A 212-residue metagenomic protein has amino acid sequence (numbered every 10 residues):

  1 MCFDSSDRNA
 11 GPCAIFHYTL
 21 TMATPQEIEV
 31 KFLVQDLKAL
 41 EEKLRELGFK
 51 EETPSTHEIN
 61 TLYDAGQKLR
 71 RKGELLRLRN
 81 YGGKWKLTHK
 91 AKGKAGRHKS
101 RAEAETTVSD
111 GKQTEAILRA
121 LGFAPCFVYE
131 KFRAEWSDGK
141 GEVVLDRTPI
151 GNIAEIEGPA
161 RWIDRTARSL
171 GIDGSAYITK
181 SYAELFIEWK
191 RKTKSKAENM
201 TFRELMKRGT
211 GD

Functional and structural regions predicted by a protein language model:
S5-S6: Serine residues within intrinsically disordered or low-complexity segments
I15-T19: Short, positively charged and aromatic/hydrophobic N-terminal segments
M22-E142, A176-D212: N-terminal strand-loop-strand beta-hairpin
V143-I150, E157: A contiguous pocket-lining binding segment that forms or flanks enzyme active sites
N152-E155, W162: Acidic/histidine-rich alpha-helical segments that form the ligand environment of transition-metal centers
R161, A167-S175: A hydrophobic, small-residue-rich beta->alpha segment in the mid-to-C-terminal subdomain of diverse proteins
